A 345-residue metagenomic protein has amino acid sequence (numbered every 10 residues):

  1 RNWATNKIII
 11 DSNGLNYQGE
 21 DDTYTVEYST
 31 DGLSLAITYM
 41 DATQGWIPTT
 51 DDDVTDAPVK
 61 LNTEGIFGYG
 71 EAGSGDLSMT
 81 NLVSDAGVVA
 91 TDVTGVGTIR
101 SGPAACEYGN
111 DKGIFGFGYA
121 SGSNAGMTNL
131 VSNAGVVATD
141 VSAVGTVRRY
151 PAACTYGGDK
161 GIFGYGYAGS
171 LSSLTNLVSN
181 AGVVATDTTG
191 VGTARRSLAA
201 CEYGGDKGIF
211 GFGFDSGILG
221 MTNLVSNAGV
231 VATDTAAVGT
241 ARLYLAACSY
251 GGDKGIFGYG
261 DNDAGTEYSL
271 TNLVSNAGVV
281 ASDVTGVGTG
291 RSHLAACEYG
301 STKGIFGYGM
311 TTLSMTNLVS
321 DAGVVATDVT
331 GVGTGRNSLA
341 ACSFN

Functional and structural regions predicted by a protein language model:
R1-D56: Acidic, glycine/polar-enriched metal-coordinating patches/loops that mediate binding to polyanionic ligands
T25-E27, A36, D51-N345: Kelch-like beta-propeller repeat domains
